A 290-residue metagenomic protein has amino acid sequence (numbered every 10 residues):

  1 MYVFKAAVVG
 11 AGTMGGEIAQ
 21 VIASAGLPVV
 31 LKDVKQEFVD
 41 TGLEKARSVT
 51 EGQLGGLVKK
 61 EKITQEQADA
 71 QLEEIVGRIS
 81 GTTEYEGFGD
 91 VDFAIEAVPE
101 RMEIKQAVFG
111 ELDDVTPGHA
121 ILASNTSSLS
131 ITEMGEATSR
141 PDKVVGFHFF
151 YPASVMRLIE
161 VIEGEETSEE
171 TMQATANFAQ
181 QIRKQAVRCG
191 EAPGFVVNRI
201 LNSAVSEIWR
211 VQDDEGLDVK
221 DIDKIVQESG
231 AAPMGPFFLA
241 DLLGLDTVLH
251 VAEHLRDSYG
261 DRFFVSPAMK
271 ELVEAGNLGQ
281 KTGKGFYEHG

Functional and structural regions predicted by a protein language model:
M1-F4, A25, Q173, Q180-E191 (+1 more regions): NAD(P)-dependent Rossmann-like dehydrogenase/reductase catalytic/cofactor-binding core
M1-Q53, V115: NAD(P)+-binding Rossmann beta1-loop-alpha1 motif at the extreme N-terminus of oxidoreductases
F4, Q20, S24, G56 (+3 more regions): Amphipathic alpha-helical segments at domain termini/boundaries
V34-T41, K45, G52-L122, S128-E133: Rossmann-like NAD(P)-binding element
K35, T64, S168, L217-D221: Helix N-cap / loop-to-helix initiation motif
L122-R199: Rossmann-fold dinucleotide-binding core
R157-L158, A204-I208, G235, H250-H254: A general alpha-helix detector
